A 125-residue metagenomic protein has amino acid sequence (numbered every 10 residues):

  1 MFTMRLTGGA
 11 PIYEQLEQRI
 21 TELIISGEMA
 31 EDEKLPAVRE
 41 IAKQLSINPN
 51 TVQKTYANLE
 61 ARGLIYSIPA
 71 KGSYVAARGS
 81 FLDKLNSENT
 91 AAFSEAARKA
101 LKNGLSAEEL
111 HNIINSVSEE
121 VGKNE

Functional and structural regions predicted by a protein language model:
M1-K34, E40, K84-N124: Extreme N-terminal segment that seeds HTH/winged-HTH DNA-binding domains in transcriptional regulators
I25, A61, I68-A70: Short glycine/serine/threonine-biased micro-segments
K34-L45, L59: A short alpha-helical element within helix-turn-helix/winged-helix DNA-binding domains across DNA-binding proteins
L35, S67-V75, G79: Short, Lys/Arg-rich nucleic-acid/phosphate-binding segment
Q44, N58-G63, N103, E120: Residue cluster at the C-terminal edge of the helix-turn-helix DNA-binding motif
